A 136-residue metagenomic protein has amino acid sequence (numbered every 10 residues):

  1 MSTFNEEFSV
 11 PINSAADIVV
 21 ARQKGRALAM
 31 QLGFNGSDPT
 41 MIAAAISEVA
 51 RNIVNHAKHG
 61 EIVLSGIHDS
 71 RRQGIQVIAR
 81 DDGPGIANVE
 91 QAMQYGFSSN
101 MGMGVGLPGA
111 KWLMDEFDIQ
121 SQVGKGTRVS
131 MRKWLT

Functional and structural regions predicted by a protein language model:
M1-A44: Bergerat-fold GHKL ATPase/HATPase_c domain
M1-S9, A50-T136: Conserved beta-strand-loop-beta-strand hairpin that lines the nucleotide-binding pocket of ATP/GTP-utilizing enzymes
